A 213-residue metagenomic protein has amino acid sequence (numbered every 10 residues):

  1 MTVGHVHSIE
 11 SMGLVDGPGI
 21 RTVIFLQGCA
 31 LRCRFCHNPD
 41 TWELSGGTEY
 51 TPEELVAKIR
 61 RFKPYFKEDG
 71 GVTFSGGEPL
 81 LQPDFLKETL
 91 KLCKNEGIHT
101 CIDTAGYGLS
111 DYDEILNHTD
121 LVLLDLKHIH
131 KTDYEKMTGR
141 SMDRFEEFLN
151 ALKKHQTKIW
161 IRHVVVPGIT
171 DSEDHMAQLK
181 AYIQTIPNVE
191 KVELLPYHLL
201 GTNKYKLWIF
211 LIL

Functional and structural regions predicted by a protein language model:
M1-L26, L31-T48, R61-E68: N-terminal [4Fe-4S]-dependent radical SAM core
G17, F35, L44, P83 (+2 more regions): Generic domain-boundary/flexible-linker signal
N38-P39, Y134-E135, Y205-W208: Short acidic, glycine/proline-rich loop/turn micro-motifs
S45, E49, G76-P79: Short gly/ser-rich anion-binding loops that grip negatively charged ligand groups
G47-A57: Short cysteine/histidine-rich metal-coordination sites, predominantly Zn2+-binding motifs
V56, R60-P64, E68-G71, G76 (+2 more regions): Conserved AdoMet/S-adenosylmethionine-binding subsite of the radical SAM
E190, Y205-L213: A structural motif corresponding to the C-terminal lobe/cap of the Radical SAM core domain
